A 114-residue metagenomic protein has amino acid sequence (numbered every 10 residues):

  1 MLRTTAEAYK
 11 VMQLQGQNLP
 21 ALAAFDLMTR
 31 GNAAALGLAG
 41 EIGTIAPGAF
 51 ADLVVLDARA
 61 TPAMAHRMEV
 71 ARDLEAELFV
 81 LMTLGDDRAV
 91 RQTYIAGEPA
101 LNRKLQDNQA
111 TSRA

Functional and structural regions predicted by a protein language model:
M1-H66, T83: His/Asp/Glu-enriched, well-ordered alpha-helical/loop segment that forms or immediately abuts the divalent-metal
A51-K104: C-terminal cap of metal-dependent C-N hydrolases
R103-A114: Intein/HINT protein-splicing elements and their conserved insertion hotspots or analogous self-processing inserts
